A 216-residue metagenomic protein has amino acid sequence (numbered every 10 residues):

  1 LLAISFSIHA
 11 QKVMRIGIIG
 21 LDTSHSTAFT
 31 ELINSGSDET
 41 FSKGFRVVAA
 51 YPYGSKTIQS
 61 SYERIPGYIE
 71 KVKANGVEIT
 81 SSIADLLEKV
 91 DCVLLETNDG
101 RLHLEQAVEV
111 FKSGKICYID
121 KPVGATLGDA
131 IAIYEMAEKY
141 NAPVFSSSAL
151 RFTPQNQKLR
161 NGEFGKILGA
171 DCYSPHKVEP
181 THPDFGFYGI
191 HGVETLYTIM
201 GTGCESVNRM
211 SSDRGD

Functional and structural regions predicted by a protein language model:
L1-S5: Bacterial N-terminal signal peptides
I8-S113, K139, S212: N-terminal glycine-/serine-/threonine-rich beta1-alpha1-beta2 phosphate-ribose binding loop of Rossmann-like
Q11, V123-H182: A contiguous active-site-proximal alpha/beta segment in oxidoreductase catalytic domains
T23, N98-R101, G124, L150-F152 (+2 more regions): Short beta->alpha connector loops
L32, E109, S113, A132-M136 (+2 more regions): Alpha-helical structural signal in soluble globular domains
S81, I119, V144-S146: Hydrophobic residues in well-ordered beta-strands that form the structural core
G114-I116, K121-P122: Short helix/strand-capping hinge loops at secondary-structure junctions that flank key functional elements
D171-D216: Rossmann-like dinucleotide-binding domain that binds NAD(P)(H)
